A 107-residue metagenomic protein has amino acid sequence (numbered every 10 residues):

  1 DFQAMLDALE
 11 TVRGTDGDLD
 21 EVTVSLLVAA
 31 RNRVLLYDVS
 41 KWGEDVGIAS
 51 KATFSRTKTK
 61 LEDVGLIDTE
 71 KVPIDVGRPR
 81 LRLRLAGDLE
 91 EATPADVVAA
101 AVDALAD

Functional and structural regions predicted by a protein language model:
D1, T93-D107: Amphipathic alpha-helical dimerization/coiled-coil segments that flank or bridge DNA-binding/regulatory modules
D1-V28: Short alpha-helical segments that sit at the start of domains
R13-D16, V34, L105: Short, flexible helical or helix-coil boundary motifs
V28-A29, V64-L66, R82-R84: Ordered hydrophobic segments in well-structured contexts
R33-V46: Short acidic, hydrophobic short linear motifs in intrinsically disordered regions
L36, A52-T53, T93-P94: Extended hydrophobic-aromatic, low-complexity segments
I48-D63, T69: Short amphipathic alpha-helical interaction segments
K71-V97: Short, cationic-aromatic polyanion-contact patches
